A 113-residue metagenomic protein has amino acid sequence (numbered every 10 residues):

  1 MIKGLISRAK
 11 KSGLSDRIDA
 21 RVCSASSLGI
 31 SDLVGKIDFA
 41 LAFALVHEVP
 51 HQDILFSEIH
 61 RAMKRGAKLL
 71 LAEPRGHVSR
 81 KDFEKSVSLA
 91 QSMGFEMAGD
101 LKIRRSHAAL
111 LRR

Functional and structural regions predicted by a protein language model:
M1-L28: Class I SAM-dependent methyltransferase SAM/SAH-binding core
K3, K68-F95: Conserved class I S-adenosyl-L-methionine
S26-A40: A short acidic, Gly/Pro-enriched loop at the edge of an enzyme's catalytic core that lines a small-molecule cofactor
I37-H51: A short SAM/SAH-binding and catalytic strip from SAM-dependent methyltransferases
Q52, K81, A98-L101: Glycine-rich phosphate-binding loops of nucleotide-dependent enzymes
D53-K68: A short glycine-rich, Lys/Arg-flanked "PGG" loop and its adjoining helix->strand segment in the class I
M93-E96, K102-R113: Core SAM-dependent methyltransferase catalytic element
